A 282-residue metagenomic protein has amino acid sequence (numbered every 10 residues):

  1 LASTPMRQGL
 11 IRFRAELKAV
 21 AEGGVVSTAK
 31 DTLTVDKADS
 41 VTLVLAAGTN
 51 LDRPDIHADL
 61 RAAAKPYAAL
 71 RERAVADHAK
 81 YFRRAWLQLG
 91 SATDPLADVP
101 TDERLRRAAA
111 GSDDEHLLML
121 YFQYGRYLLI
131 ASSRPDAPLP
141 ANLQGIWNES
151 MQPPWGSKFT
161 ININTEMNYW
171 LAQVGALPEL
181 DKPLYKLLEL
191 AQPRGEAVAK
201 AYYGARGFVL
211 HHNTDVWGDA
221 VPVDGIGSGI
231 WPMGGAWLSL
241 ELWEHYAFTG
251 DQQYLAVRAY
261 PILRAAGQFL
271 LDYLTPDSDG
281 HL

Functional and structural regions predicted by a protein language model:
L1-G227, E244-Y246, Q253, R264-Q268 (+1 more regions): Aromatic-residue-lined binding/catalytic grooves and analogous aromatic/hydrophobic interfacial grooves in multimeric
L255-A259: Membrane-interfacial loop-to-helix junctions in multi-pass inner-membrane proteins
